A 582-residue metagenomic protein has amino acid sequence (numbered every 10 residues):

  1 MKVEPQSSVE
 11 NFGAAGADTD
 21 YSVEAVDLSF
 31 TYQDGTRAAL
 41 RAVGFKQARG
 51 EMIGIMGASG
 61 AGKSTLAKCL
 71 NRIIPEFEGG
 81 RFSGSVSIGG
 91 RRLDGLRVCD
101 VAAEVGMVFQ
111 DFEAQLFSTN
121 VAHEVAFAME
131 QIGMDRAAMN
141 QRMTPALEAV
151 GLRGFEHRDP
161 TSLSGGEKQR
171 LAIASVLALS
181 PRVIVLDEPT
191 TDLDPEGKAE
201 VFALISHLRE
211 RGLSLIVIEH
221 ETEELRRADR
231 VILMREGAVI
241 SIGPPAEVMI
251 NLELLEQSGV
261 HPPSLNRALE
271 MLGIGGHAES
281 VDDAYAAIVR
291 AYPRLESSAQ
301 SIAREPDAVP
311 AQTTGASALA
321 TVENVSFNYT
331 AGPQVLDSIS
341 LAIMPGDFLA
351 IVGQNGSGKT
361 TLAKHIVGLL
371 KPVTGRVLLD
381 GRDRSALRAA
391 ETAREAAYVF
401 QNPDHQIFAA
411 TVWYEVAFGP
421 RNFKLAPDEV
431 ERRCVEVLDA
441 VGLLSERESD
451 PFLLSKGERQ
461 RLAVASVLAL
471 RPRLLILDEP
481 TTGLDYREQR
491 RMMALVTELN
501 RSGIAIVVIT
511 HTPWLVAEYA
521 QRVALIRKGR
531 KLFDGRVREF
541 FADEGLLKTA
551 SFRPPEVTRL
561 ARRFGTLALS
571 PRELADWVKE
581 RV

Functional and structural regions predicted by a protein language model:
M56-A58, V352-Q354: The feature captures the beta-strand-to-loop junction immediately N-terminal to the Walker
N71, V367: Helix-to-loop junction immediately C-terminal to a conserved catalytic motif
G79-R91, G375-D383, T392: Conserved ABC transporter NBD signature motif
A137-F155, D428-E446: Conserved ABC ATPase "signature" region
D159-L163, E167, D450-L454, E458: Conserved ABC ATPase signature
I184-D187, L475-D478: Catalytic Walker B motif of ABC-type/P-loop ATPase nucleotide-binding domains
A238-L265, R530-V557: Conserved beta-strand-loop-alpha-helix hinge in the C-terminal portion of ABC ATPase nucleotide-binding domains
